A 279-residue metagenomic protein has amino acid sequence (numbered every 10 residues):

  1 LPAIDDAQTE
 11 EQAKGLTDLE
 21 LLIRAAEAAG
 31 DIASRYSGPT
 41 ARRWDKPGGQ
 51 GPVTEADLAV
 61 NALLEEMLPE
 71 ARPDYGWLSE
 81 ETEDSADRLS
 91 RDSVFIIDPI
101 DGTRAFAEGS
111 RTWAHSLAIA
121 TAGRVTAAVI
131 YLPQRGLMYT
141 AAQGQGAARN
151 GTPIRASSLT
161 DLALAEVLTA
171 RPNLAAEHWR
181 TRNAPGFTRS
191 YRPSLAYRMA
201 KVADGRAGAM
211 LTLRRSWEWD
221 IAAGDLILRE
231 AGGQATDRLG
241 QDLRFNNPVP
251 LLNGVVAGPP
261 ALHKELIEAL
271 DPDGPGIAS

Functional and structural regions predicted by a protein language model:
L1-I100, P275-S279: N-terminal subdomain of lithium-sensitive/metallo-dependent phosphomonoesterases centered on the IMPase/IPPase/PAP
A33, D57, L68, T103 (+6 more regions): Residue-level signal for inorganic ion chemistry
S79-E81, G151, L239: Short loop/edge segments at beta-strand edges and connector loops that shape dinucleotide/nucleotide cofactor-binding
R88-Q145: DPxDG-like acidic metal-binding loop motif
R149-N150, R155-A156: A structural micro-motif at secondary-structure boundaries
A156-S279: An extended, acidic
